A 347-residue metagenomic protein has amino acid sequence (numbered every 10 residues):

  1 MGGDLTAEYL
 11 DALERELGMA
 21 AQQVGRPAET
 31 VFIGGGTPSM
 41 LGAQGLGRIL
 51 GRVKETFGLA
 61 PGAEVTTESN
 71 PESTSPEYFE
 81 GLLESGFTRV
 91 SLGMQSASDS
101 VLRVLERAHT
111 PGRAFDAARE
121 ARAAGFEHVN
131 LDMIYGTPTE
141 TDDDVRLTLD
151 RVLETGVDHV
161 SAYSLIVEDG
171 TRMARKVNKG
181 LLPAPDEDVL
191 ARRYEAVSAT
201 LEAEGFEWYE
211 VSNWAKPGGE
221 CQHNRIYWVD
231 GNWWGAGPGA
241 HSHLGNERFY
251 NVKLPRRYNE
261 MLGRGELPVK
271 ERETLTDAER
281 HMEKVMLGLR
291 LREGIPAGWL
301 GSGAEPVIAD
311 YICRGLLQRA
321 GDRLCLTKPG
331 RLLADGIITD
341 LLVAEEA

Functional and structural regions predicted by a protein language model:
M1-W299, E346: C-terminal scaffold of the Radical SAM
E77, E305-V307, D335, L341: Auxiliary N-terminal substrate/complex-recognition segments of SAM-dependent methyltransferases
A191, G301-S302, K328-R331: An alpha-helix initiation/capping motif
G301-R314: Short amphipathic alpha-helical interaction segments
I312-D322: A short, conserved structural fragment
R323-T327: Minor-groove-contacting beta-hairpin "wing" of winged helix-turn-helix DNA-binding domains
P329-A347: Short, amphipathic alpha-helical interaction segments positioned at domain boundaries
